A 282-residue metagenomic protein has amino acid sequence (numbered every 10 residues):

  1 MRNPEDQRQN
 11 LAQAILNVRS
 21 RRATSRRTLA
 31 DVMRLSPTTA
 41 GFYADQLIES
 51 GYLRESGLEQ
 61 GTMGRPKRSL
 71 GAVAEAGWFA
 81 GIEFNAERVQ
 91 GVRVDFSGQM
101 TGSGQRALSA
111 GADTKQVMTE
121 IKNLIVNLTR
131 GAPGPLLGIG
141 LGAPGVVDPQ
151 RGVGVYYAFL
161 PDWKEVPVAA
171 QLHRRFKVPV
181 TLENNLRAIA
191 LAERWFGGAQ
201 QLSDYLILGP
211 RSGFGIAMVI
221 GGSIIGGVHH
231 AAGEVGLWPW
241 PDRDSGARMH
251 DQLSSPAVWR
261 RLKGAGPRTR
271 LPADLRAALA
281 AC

Functional and structural regions predicted by a protein language model:
M1-A107, A112-P135, F176, D242-C282: ATP-binding/phosphotransfer module of carbohydrate and carboxylate kinases, centering on a glycine-rich
S20-R21, F196, R211: Short helix-capping/turn signature of helix-turn-helix
F79-E83, L136-G140, Y205-G209, G215-A217: Short glycine-aspartate micro-motif
I82, N184, V228: Active-site flanking residues adjacent to catalytic metal/cofactor-binding acidic residues
A86, A188, S212: Short, glycine/acidic-enriched loop or turn micro-motifs at the edges of active sites
D95, P149, V219: Short, acidic, Ser/Thr-enriched surface-loop or helix-capping motifs
M100-D204, D244: Glycine-rich phosphate-binding loop and adjoining helix at the ATP-binding site of ATP-dependent phosphoryl-transfer
Q201-L253: Glycine-rich phosphate-binding loop of actin/hexokinase-like ATP-binding domains
